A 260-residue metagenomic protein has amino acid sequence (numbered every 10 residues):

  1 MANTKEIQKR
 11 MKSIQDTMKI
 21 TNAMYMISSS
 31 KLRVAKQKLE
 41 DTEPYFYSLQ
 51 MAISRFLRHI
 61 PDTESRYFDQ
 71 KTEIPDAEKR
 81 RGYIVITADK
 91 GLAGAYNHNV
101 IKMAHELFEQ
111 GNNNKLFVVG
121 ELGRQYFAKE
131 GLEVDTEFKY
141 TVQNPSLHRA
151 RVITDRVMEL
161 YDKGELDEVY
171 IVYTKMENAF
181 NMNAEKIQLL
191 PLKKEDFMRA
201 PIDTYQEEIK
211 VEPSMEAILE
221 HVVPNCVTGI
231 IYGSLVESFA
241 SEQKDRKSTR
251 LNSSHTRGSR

Functional and structural regions predicted by a protein language model:
M1-R250: C-terminal beta-strand-loop-alpha-helix "lid" module of Rossmann-like NAD(P)-dependent dehydrogenases
T249-S254, G258-R260: Conserved small/polar residues in nucleotide/adenosyl-binding loops
